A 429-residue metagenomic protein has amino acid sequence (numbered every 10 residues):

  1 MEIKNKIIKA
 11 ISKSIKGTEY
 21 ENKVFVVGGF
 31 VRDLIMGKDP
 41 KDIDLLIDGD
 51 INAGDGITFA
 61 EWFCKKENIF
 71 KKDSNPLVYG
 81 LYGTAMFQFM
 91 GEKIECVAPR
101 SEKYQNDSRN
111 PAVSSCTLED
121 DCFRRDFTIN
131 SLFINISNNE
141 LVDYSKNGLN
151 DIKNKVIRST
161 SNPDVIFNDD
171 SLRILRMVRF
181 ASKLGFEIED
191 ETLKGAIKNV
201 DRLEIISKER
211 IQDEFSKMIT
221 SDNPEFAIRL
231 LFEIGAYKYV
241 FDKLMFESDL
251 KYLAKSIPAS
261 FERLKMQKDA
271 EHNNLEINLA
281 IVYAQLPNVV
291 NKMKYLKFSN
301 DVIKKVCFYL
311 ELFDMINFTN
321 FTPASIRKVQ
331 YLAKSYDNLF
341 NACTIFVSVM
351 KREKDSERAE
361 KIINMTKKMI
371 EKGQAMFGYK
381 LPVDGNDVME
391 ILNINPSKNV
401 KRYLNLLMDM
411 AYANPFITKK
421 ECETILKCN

Functional and structural regions predicted by a protein language model:
M1-N429: Catalytic cores of the polymerase beta-like nucleotidyltransferase superfamily and closely associated nucleotide
